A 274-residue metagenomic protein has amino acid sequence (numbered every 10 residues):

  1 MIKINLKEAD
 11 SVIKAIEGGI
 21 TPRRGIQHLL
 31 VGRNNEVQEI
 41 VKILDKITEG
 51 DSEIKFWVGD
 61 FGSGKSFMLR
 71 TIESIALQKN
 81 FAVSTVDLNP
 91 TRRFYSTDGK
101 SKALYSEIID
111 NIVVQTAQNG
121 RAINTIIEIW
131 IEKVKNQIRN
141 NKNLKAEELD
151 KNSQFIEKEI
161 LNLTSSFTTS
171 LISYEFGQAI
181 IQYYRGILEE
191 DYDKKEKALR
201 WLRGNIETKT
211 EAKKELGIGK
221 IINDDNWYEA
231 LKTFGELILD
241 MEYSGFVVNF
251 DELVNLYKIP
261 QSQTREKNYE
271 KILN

Functional and structural regions predicted by a protein language model:
M1-E53, K145: A short, basic N-terminal segment
E36-I43, A230-T233, K271: Well-ordered alpha-helical segments embedded in enzymatic catalytic cores
V37, L69, S101-S106, R265-I272: Amphipathic alpha-helical segments in well-structured domains
I40, A76, L253: Conserved RecA-like P-loop NTPase ATPase core
I54-F56, S63, F67-M241: P-loop NTPase nucleotide-binding core
Y95-G99, I259-T264: Short, solvent-exposed loop/turn segments at secondary-structure boundaries
W227-L231, Q263-N274: Substrate-gripping "pore-loop 1 plus following alpha2 helix"
E242-S262: Conserved P-loop NTPase "ATPase switch" module shared by AAA+ and STAND
